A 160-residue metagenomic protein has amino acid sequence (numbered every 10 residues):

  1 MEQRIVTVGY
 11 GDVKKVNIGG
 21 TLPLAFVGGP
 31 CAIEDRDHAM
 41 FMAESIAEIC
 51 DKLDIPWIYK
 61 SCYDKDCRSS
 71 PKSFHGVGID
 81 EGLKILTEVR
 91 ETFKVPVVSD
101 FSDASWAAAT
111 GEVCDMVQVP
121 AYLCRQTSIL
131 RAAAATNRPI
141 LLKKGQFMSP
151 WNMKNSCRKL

Functional and structural regions predicted by a protein language model:
M1-F26, K84: N-terminal amphipathic alpha-helix/helix-capping segment at the start of soluble metabolic enzymes
I5-G11, A39-D54, K154, R158-K159: Short amphipathic alpha-helices and their capping/turn segments at secondary-structure boundaries
K14-I33, C62-K72: N-terminal small/glycine-rich loop or linker at the start of catalytic domains across soluble metabolic enzymes
N17-G20, A47-D54, E88-T92, G111-E112 (+1 more regions): Acidic (Asp/Glu)-rich catalytic clusters
A25-G29, W57-S61, V97-S99, V117-V119 (+1 more regions): Hydrophobic faces of well-ordered beta-strands that scaffold small-molecule active sites in alpha/beta enzyme cores
A32-E48, V77-K84: Glycine-rich anion/phosphate-binding loops
S61-Q118, R125-I129: N-terminal active-site wall of soluble small-molecule enzyme domains
K65-S69, Y122-L160: Conserved anion-binding
